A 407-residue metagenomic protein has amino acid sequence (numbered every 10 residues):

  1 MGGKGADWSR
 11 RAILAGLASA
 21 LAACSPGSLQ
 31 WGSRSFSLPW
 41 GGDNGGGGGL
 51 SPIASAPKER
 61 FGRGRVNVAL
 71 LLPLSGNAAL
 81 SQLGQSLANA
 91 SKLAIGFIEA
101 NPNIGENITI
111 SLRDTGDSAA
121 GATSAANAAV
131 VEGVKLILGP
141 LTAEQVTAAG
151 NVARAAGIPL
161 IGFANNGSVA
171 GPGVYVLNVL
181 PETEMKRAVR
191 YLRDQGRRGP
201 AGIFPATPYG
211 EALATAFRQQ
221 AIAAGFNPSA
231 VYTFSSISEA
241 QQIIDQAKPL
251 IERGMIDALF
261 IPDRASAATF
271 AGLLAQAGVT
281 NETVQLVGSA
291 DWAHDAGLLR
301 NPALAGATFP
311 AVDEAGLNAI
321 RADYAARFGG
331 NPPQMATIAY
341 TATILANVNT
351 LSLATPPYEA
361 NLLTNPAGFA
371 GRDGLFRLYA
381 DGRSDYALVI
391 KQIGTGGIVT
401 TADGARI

Functional and structural regions predicted by a protein language model:
M1-A23: N-terminal secretory signal peptides
A20-G45: Bacterial Sec signal peptide processing site at the extreme N-terminus
Q85-S86, N101-S168, A267: Beta-alpha junction/loop-to-helix N-cap segments that form part of ligand/metal-binding clefts
A129-L141, I161-F163, A201-F204, G254-S266 (+2 more regions): Periplasmic-binding protein-like
P159-I161, S168-R190, V231, N301-D313: Short beta-strand elements at the ligand-binding edges of bilobed clamshell
V176-T233, G329: An alpha-beta-alpha
I256, A268-Y340, A354: Extracellular/periplasmic periplasmic-binding protein-like sensory domains
R327-A402: Segments of small-molecule ligand-sensing domains
